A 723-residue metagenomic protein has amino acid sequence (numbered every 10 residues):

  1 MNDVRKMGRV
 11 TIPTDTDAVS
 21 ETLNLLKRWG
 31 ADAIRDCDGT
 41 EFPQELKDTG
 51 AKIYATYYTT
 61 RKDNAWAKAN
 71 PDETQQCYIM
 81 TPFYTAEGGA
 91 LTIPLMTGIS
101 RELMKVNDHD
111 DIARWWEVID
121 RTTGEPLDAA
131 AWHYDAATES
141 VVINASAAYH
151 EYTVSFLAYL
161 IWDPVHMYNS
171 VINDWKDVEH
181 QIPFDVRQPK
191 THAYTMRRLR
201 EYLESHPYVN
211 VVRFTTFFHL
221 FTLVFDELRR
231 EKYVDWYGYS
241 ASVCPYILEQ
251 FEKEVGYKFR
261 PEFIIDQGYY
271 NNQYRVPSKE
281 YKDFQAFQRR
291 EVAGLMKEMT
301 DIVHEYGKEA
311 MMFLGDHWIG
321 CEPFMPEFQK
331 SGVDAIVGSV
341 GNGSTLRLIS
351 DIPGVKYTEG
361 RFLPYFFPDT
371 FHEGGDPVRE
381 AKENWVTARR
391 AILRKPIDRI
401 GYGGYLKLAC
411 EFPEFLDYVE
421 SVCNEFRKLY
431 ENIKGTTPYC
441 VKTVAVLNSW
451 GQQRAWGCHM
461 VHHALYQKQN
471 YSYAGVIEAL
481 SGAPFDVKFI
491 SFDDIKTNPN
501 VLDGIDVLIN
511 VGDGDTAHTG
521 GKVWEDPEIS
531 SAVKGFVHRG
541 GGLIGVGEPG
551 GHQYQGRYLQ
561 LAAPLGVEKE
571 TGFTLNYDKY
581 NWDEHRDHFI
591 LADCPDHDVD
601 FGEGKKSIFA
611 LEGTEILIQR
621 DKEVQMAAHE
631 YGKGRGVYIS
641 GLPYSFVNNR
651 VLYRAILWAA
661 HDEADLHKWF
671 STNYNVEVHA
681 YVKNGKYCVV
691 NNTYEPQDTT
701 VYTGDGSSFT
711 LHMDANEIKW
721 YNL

Functional and structural regions predicted by a protein language model:
N2-R61, A65-S100: Noncatalytic N-terminal accessory/assembly modules of large enzymes
G8-D15, A31-C37, E102, I172-A193 (+9 more regions): The substrate-binding groove and active-site-proximal loops of carbohydrate-active enzymes, especially glycoside
T11, D17-K52, R198-T215, A335-I336 (+3 more regions): Catalytic domains of carbohydrate-active enzymes, especially glycoside hydrolases
L46, A65-A67, L199-R200, N210-F217 (+11 more regions): Hydrophobic targeting/anchoring helices
P71-K330, L348, K434: Polysaccharide-binding and catalytic clefts of secreted carbohydrate-active enzymes
L223-D226, Y233, K407-V441, S481 (+5 more regions): Extracellular ligand-binding/catalytic regions of CAZymes and related secreted enzymes and adhesion modules
A464-F489: Short helix-loop-beta junction
G520-H597: A glycine-rich, often tryptophan-bearing local segment used as a flexible ligand/cofactor-contacting loop or short
